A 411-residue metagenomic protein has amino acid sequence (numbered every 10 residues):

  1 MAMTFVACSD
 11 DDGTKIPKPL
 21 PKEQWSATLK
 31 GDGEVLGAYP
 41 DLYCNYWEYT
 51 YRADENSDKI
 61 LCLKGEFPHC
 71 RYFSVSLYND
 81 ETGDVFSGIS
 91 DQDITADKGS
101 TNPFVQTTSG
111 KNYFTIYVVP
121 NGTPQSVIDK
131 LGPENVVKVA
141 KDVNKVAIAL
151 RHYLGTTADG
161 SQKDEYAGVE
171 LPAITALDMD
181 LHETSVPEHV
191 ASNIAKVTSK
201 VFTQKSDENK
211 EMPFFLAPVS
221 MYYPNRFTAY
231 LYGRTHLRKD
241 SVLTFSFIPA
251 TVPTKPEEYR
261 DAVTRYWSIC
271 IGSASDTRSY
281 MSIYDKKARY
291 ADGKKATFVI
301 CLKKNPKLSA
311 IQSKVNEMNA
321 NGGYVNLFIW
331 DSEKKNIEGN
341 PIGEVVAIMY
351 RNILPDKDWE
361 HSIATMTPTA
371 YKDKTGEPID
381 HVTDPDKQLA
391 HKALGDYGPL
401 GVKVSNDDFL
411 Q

Functional and structural regions predicted by a protein language model:
A2-E23: Bacterial Sec-dependent N-terminal signal peptides
I16-Q411: A compositional/structural signature for long, glycine/proline-rich flexible linkers and loops on extracytoplasmic
